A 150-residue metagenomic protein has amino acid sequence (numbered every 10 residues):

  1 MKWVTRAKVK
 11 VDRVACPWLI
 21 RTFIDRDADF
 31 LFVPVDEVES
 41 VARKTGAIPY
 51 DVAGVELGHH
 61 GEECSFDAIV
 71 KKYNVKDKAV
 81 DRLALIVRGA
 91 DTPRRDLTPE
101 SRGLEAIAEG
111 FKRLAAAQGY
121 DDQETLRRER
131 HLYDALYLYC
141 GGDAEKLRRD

Functional and structural regions predicted by a protein language model:
M1-K8, P17-D150: Extended, well-folded catalytic/binding cores that form a central cleft or groove in large enzyme and scaffold domains
